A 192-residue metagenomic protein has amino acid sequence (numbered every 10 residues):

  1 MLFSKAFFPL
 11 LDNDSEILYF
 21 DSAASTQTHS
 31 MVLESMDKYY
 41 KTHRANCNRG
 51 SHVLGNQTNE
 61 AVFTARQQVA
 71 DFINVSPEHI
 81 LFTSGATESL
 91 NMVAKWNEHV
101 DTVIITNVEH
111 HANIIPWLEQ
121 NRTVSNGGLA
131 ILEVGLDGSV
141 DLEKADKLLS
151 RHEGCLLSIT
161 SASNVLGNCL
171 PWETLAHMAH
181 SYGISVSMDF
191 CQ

Functional and structural regions predicted by a protein language model:
M1-Q192: Pyridoxal 5′-phosphate
